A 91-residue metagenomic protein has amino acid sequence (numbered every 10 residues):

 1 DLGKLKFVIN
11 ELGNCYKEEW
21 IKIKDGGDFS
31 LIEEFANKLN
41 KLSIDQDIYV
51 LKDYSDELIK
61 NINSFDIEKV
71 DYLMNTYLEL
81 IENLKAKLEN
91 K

Functional and structural regions predicted by a protein language model:
D1-E57, N63-K91: Long, amphipathic alpha-helical coiled-coil segments characteristic of histidine-phosphotransfer scaffolds
